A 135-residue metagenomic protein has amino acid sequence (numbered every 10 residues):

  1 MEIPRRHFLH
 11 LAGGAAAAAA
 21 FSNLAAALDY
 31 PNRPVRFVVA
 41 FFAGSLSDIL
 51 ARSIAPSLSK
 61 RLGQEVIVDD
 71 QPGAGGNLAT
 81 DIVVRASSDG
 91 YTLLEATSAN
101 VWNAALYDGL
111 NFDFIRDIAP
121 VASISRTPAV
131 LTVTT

Functional and structural regions predicted by a protein language model:
M1-A15: N-terminal secretory signal peptides and thylakoid transit peptides that target proteins across membranes
H10-G13, A26-D117: N-terminal (or domain-start) structured segment
A20-S22: N-terminal signal peptide c-region/cleavage motif recognized by signal peptidases
D69, A122, T134: Residue-level detector of conserved, well-ordered beta-strand and adjacent loop positions that form binding/recognition
A105, S125-T135: Hydrophobic/proline-rich hinge and linker segments of small-molecule sensing/allosteric domains, predominantly
F114-R116, V121-P128: Short Pro/Gly-enriched coil loops immediately N-terminal to beta-strands
